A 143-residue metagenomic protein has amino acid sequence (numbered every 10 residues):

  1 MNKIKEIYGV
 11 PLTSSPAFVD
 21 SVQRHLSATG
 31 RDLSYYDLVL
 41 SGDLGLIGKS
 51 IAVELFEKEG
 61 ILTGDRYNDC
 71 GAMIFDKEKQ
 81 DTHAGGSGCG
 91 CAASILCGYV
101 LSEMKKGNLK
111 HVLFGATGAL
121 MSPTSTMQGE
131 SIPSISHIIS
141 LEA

Functional and structural regions predicted by a protein language model:
M1-K5: Phosphate/diphosphate-binding glycine-rich loops and adjacent basic-rich segments that engage nucleotide
Y8-Q23: Conserved mixed alpha/beta catalytic, RNA-binding, or beta-rich assembly cores of soluble enzyme, regulatory
P11-S15, D37-A143: Claisen-condensing/thiolase-fold acyl-transfer catalytic domains that form or cleave C-C bonds in fatty acid
S21-Y35, E103-M104: Phosphate/pyrophosphate-binding loops at sites that engage ATP/ADP/AMP, CoA/4′-phosphopantetheine, polyphosphate
